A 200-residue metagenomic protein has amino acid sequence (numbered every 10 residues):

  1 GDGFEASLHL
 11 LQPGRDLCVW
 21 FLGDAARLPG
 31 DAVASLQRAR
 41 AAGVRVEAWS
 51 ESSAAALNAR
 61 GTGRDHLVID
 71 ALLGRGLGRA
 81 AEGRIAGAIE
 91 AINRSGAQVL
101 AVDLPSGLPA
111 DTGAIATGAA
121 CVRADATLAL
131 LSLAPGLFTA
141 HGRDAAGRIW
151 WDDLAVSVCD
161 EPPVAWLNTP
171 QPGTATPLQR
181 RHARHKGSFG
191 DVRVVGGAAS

Functional and structural regions predicted by a protein language model:
G1-L72, A80-V102: Nucleotide and nucleotide-moiety/phosphate-recognizing core
G1-P29, V33, S53, D65 (+2 more regions): Small-residue (G/A/S/T)-rich helix-start motifs and N-terminal tracts that mark the onset
V44-A54, G107-D111, P172-L178: Short gly/ser/thr-rich secondary-structure transition/capping motifs
D65-L67, L72-A165: Internal gly/pro-rich beta-alpha loop/helix module that stabilizes soluble enzyme cofactors or their anionic handles
